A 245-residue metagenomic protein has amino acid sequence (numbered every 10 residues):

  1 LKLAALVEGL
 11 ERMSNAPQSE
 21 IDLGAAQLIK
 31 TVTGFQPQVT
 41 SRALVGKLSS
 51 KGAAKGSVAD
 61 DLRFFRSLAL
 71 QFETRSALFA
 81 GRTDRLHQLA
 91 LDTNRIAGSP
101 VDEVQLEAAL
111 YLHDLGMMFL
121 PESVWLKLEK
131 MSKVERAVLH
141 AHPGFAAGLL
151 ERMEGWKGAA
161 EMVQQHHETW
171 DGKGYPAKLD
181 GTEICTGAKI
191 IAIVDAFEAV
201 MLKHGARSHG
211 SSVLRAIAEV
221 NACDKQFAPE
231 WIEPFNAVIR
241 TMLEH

Functional and structural regions predicted by a protein language model:
L1-L3: Mixed-charge intrinsically disordered linker/loop segments at interdomain junctions
A5-H245: Histidine- and acidic-residue-rich, metal-dependent catalytic cores
